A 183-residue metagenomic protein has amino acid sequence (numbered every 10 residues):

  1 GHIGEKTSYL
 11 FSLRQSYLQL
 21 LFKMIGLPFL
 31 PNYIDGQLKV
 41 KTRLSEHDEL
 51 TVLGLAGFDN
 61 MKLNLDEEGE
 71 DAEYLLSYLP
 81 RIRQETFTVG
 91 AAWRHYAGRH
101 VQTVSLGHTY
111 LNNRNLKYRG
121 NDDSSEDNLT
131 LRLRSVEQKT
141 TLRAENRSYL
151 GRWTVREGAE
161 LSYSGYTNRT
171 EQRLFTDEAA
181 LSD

Functional and structural regions predicted by a protein language model:
H2-Q84: Periplasmic-side early beta-strands and strand-to-turn transitions of outer-membrane beta-barrels
R43-D59, P80-D183: Face-selective signature of the C-terminal outer-membrane beta-barrel domain
